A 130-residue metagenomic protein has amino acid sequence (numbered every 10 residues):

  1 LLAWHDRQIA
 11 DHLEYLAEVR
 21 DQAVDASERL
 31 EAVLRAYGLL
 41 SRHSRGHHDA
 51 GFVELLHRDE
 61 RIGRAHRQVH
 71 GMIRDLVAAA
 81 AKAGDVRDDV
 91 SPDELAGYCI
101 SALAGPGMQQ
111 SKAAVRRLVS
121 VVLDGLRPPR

Functional and structural regions predicted by a protein language model:
A3, A10-H43, H57-R61: Hydrophobic alpha-helical connector segments
E28-A36, E94-Y98, R117, V121: Amphipathic alpha-helical interaction segments
L39, R67-G71, D75-A83, D89 (+1 more regions): C-terminal peripheral helix-coil segments that are non-catalytic and often amphipathic
S44-H48: Short, structured loop/turn "capping" segments at alpha-beta junctions
D49-R58: Short linear capping/connector segments at secondary-structure termini
